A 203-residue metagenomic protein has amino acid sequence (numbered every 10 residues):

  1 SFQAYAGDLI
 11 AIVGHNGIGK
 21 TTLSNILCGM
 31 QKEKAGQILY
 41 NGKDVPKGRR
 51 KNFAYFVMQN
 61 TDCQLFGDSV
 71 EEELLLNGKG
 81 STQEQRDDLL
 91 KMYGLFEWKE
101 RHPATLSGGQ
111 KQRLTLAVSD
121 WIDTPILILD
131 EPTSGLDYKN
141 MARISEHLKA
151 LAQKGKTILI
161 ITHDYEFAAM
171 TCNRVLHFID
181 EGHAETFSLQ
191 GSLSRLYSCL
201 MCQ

Functional and structural regions predicted by a protein language model:
V13-H15: The feature captures the beta-strand-to-loop junction immediately N-terminal to the Walker
C28: Helix-to-loop junction immediately C-terminal to a conserved catalytic motif
G36-R50: Conserved ABC transporter NBD signature motif
Q83-W98, A117: Conserved ABC ATPase "signature" region
H102-L106: Conserved ABC ATPase signature
L127-D130: Catalytic Walker B motif of ABC-type/P-loop ATPase nucleotide-binding domains
T162-H163: H-loop/switch region of ABC-family ATPase nucleotide-binding domains
